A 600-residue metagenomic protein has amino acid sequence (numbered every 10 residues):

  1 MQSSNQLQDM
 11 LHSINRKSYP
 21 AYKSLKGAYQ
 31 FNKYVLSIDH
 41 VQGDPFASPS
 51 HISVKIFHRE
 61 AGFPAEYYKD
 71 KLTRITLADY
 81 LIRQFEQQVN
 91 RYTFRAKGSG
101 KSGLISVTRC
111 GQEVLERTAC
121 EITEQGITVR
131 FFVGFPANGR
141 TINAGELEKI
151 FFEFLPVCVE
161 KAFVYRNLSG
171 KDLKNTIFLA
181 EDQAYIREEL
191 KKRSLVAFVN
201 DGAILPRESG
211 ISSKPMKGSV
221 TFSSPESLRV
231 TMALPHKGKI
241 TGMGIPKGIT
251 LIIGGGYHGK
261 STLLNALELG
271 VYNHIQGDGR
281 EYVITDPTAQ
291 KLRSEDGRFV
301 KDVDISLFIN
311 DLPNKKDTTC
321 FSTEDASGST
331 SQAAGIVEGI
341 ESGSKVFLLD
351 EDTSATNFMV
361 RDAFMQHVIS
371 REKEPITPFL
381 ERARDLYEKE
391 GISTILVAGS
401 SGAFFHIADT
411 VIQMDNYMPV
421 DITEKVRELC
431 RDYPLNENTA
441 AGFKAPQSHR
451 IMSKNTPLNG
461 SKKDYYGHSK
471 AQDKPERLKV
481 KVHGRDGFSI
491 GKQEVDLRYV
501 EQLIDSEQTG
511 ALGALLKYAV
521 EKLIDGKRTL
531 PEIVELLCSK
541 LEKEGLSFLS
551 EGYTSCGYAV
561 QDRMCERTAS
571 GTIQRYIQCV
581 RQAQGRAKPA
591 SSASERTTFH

Functional and structural regions predicted by a protein language model:
M1-Y185, L190-S194, L205, R581 (+2 more regions): N-terminal accessory targeting/assembly segments
N143, R298, F308-S329, R361-I376: Flexible beta-alpha connector loops of hexameric P-loop NTPases
V164-V220, Q276, Q290-K291, G297 (+2 more regions): Long, charge-dense accessory insertions within large macromolecular proteins
P206-T241, Q276, I284-A289, R293-V300 (+1 more regions): N-terminal pre-Walker A segment at the start of P-loop NTPase domains
I240-Y272: Glycine-rich phosphate-binding P-loop
S327-G339: Conserved alpha-helical scaffold flanking the Walker A/P-loop in AAA+ ATPase domains
G339-A383, Y387-E388, S400-H406, T410-R427: Conserved P-loop NTPase nucleotide-binding/switch module
E388-G391, V397-H600: Conserved NTP phosphate-binding and transfer environment spanning the P-loop NTPase/kinase superfamily
